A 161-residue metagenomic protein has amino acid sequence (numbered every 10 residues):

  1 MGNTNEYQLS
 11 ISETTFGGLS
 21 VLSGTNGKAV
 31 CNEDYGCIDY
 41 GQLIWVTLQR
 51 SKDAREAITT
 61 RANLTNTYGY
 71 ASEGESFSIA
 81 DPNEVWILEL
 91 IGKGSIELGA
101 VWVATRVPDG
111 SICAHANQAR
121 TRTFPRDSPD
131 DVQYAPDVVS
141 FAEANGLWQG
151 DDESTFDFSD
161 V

Functional and structural regions predicted by a protein language model:
M1-D39, T60-V161: A contiguous strand-loop segment
I38-Q42, R55: A structural signal for well-ordered alpha-helical segments within the folded catalytic domains of diverse enzymes
I44-R50: Short, well-ordered beta-strand elements within core beta-sheets of diverse protein domains
R50-E56: Short, charged, surface-exposed loops that flank catalytic or proteolytic processing sites
